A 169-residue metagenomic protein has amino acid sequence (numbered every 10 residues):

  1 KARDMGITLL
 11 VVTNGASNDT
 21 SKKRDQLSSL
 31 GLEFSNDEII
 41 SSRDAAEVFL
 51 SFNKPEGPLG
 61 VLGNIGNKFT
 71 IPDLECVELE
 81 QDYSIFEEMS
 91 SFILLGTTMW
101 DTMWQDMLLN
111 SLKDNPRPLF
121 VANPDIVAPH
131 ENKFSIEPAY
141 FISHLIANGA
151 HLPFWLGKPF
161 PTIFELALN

Functional and structural regions predicted by a protein language model:
K1-N169: HAD-like aspartate-dependent phosphatase fold
